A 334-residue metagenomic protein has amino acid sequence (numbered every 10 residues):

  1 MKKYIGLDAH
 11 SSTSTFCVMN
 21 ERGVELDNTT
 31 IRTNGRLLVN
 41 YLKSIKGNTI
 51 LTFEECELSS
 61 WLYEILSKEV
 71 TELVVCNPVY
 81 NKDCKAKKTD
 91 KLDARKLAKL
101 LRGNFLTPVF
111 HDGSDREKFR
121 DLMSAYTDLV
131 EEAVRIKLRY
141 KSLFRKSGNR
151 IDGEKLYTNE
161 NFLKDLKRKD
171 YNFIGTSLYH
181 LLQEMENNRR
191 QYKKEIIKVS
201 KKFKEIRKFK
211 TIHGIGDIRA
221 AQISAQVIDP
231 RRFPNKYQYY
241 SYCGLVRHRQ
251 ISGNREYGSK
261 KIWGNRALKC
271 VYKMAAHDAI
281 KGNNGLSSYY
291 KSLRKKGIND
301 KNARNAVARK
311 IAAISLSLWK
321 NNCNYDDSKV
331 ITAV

Functional and structural regions predicted by a protein language model:
K2-M19, L97: Gly/Thr-rich phosphate-binding beta-strand-loop-beta motif of the actin/hexokinase/Hsp70
S12-R36: Short glycine-rich, Thr/Ser-proximal phosphate-binding strand/loop in the N-terminal lobe of ATP-dependent enzymes
G35, Y41-C84: Conserved DEDDh/DEDDy metal-dependent 3′-5′ exonuclease domain
V74-V109, E117, R255-W263: Short alpha-helix plus adjacent loop in nuclease-associated cores
K85, K210-T211, D217, A221-K296 (+1 more regions): Phosphate-backbone recognition surface of nucleic-acid-processing proteins
A98-D121, T158-K169: A short, charged helix-loop
S124-I206: Glycine-rich, often acidic, oxyanion-interacting loops/wings at catalytic, nucleic-acid, or phospho-protein interfaces
G253-N254, G258, Y290-V334: Low-complexity, acidic/Ser/Thr- and charged residue-rich accessory regions of DNA metabolism proteins
